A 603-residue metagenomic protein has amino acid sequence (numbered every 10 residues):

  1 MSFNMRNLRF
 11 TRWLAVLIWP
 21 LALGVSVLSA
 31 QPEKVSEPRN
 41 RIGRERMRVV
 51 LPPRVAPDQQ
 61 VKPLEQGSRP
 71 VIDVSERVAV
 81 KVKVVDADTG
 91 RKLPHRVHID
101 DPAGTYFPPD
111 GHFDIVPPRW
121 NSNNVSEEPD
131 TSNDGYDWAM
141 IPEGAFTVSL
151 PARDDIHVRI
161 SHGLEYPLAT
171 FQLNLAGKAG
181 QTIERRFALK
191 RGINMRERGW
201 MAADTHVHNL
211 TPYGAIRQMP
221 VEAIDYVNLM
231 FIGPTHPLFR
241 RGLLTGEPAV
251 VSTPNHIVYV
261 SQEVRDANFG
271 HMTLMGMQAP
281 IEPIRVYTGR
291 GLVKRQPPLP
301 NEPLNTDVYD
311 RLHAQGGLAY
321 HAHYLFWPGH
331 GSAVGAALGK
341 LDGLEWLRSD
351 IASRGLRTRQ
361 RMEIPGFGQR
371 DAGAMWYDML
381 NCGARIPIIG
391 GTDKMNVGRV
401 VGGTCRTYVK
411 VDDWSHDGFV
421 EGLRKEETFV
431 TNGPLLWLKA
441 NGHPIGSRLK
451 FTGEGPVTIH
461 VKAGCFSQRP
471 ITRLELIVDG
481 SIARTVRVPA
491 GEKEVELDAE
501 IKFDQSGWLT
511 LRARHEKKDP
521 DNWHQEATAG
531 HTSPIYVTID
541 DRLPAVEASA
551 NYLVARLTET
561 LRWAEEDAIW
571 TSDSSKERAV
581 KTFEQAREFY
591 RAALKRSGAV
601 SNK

Functional and structural regions predicted by a protein language model:
M1-T11: N-terminal secretory signal peptides that target proteins for export/translocation
N7, A22, L304, H524-E526: Residues at the start of alpha-helices and the adjacent loop-to-helix junctions
T11, D342-D371, R473, V478-D504: A compositional/structural signature marking long, glycine- and acidic/polar-rich segments with frequent tryptophans
W13-S26: Bacterial N-terminal signal peptides
L28-P32: Boundary at the C-terminal end of the N-terminal hydrophobic targeting segment
E37-V49, P53-R54, D58-V71, R77-A79 (+7 more regions): C-terminal functional module detector
E197-I388, T392, G398-R399: Catalytic cores of extracellular degradative/oxidative enzymes
